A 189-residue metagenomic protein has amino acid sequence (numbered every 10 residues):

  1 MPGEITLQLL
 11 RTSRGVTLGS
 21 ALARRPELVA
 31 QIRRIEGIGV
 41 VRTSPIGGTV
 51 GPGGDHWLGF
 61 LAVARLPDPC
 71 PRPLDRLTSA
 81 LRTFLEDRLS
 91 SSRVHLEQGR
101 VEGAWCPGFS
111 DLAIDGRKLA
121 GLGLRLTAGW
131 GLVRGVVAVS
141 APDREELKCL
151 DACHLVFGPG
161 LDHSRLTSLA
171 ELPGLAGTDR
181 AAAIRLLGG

Functional and structural regions predicted by a protein language model:
M1-R72: N-terminal lobe of the biotin/lipoate ligase/transferase fold
L10, T49-P52, E102-C106, T127: A short beta-turn/loop motif at secondary-structure boundaries
R25-V29, D68-L74, R144-K148, G177-A181: Short, conserved charged micro-motifs
D55-G103: Contiguous, small/hydrophobic- and glycine-enriched helical/loop subdomains that border and often "cap" functional
P73-R76, A120-L132: Helical (often loop-to-helix) elements that flank the catalytic cores of nucleotide-handling enzymes
D87, S92-V94, V101, R125 (+1 more regions): Long, positively charged amphipathic alpha-helical accessory segments at protein N-termini or as interdomain linkers
E97-L119: Beta-rich nucleic-acid/ligand-interaction surfaces
